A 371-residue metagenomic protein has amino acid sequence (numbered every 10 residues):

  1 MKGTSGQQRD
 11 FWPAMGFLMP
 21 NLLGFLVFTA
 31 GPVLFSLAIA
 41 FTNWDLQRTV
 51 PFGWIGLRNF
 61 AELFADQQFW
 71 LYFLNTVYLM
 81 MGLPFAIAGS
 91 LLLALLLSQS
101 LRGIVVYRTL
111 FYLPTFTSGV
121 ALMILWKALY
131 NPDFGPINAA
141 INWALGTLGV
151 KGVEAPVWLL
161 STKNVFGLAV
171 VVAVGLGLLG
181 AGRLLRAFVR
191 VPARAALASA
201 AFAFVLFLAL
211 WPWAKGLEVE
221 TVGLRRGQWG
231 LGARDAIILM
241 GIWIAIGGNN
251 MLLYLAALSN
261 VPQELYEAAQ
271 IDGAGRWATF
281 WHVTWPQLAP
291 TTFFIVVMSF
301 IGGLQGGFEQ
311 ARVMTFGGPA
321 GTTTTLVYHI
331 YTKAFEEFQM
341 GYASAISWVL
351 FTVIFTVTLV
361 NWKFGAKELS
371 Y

Functional and structural regions predicted by a protein language model:
M1-D10: Short, Lys/Arg-rich, polar N-terminal cytosolic tail immediately upstream of the first transmembrane signal-anchor
D10-Y371: A structural signal for multi-pass alpha-helical bundles of membrane permease subunits that mediate small-molecule
